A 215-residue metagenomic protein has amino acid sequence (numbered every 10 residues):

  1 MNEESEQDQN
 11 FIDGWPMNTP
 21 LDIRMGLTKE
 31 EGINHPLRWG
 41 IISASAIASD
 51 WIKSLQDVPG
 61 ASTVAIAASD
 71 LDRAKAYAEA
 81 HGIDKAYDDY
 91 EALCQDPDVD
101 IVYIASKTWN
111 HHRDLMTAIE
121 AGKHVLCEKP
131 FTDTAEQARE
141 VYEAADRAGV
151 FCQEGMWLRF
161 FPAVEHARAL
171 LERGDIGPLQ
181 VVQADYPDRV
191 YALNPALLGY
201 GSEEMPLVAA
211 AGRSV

Functional and structural regions predicted by a protein language model:
N2-H81: N-terminal Rossmann-like dinucleotide-binding module
V58, H81, D96-P97, F161 (+1 more regions): Acidic-histidine catalytic/liganding microenvironments
H81-A144: Beta-loop-alpha module in the N-terminal Rossmann-like domain of NAD(P)-dependent dehydrogenases, especially those
Y87, C127, C152-E154, Q183: Hydrophobic residues in well-ordered beta-strands that form the structural core
P130, T134, Q153-R159: Rossmann-like NAD(P)(H) cofactor-binding subdomain of soluble oxidoreductases
E140-W157, P178-V181: Rossmann-fold dehydrogenase core element
L158-V215: Predominantly a Rossmann-like dinucleotide-binding segment in NAD(P)-dependent oxidoreductases
